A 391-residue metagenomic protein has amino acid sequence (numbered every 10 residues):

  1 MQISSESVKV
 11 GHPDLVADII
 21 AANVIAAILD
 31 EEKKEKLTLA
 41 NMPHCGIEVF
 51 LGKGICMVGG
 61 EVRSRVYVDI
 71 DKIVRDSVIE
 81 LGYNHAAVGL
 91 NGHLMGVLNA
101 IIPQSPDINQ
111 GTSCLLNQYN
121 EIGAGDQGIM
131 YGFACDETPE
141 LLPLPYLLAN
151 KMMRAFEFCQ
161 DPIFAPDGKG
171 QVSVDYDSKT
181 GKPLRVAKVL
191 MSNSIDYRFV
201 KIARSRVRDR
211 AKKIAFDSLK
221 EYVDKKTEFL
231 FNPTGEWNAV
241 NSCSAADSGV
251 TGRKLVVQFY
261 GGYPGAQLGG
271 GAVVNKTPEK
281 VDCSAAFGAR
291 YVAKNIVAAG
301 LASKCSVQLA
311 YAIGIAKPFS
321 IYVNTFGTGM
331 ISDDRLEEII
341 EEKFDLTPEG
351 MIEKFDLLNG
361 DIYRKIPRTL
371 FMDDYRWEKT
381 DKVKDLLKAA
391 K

Functional and structural regions predicted by a protein language model:
M1-H44, Y146, C159, T380-K391: N-terminal, positively charged regions that mediate nucleic acid binding
S4-S7, V49-I55, K72, D76-V240 (+3 more regions): Glycine-rich, mobile lid/loop segments that gate access to catalytic sites or pores
E6-A17, I122-T138, N238-A266, G270 (+1 more regions): Conserved phosphate/anionic-ligand binding catalytic regions in large, soluble enzymes, centered on
K9-E32, A134-R154, P278-G300: Alpha-helical support elements that line or immediately flank enzyme active sites and cofactor-binding pockets
L37-G52, G89-N99, T227-F231, A302-A312 (+2 more regions): Beta-strand segments within the central parallel beta-sheet cores of soluble alpha/beta enzyme folds
R198-I296: Glycine-rich anion/phosphate-binding loop at the beta-strand->alpha-helix junction
I214-E221, V273-S284, G288-A289, N295-C305 (+1 more regions): Flexible helix-coil linker/hinge segments at domain or subdomain boundaries
K304, Q308-K391: Internal helix-turn-beta structural module
